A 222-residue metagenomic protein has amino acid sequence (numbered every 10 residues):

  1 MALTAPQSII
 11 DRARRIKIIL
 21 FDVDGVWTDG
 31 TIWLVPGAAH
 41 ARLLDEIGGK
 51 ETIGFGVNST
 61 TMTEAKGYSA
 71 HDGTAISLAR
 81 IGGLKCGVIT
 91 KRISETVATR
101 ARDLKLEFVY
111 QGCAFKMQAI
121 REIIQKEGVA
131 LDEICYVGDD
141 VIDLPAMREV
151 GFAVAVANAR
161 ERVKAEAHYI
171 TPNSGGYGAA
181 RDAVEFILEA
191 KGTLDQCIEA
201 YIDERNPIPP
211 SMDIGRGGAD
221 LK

Functional and structural regions predicted by a protein language model:
A2-G83: Active-site neighborhood of HAD-like aspartate-dependent phosphohydrolases
Q7-I10, R100, G128, E161: A general structural signal for stabilizing positions within well-ordered secondary structure
V23, T99, K126: Short, ordered coil/turn segments that flank beta-strands lining enzyme active or ligand-binding pockets
V26-T28, T90, T171: Ser/Thr-centric signal marking residues that sit in or immediately flank functional binding/regulatory motifs
L34, A38-A41, N58-M62, Y68-S69 (+3 more regions): Mg2+-dependent phosphoryl-transfer enzymes with acidic/Ser/Thr/Gly-rich catalytic loops
A75-R100, Y110-Q111, M147: Substrate-recognition element of Asp-dependent hydrolases with the DxDx(T/V) motif
D103-L104: Short, conserved SAM-binding/catalytic segment of Class I S-adenosyl-L-methionine-dependent methyltransferases
A114: Conserved active-site-adjacent core of cysteine acyl-enzyme catalytic domains
